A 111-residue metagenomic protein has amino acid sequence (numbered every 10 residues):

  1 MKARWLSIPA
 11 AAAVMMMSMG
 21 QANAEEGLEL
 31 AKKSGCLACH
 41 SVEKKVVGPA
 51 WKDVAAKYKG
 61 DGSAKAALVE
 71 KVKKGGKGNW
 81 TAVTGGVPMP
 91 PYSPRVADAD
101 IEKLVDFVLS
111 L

Functional and structural regions predicted by a protein language model:
M1-P9: Bacterial N-terminal signal peptides that target proteins for export
I8, M15-N23: C-terminal segment of classical bacterial N-terminal signal peptides
A22-A31: Cleaved targeting-peptide boundary
L28, G48, K65-K73, D98-V105 (+1 more regions): An amphipathic alpha-helix signature
A31-K33, A82: Short sequence/structural segments immediately N-terminal
K32, S41-K73: Gly/Gly-Pro-rich "capping" loops immediately C-terminal to redox-active cysteine motifs in periplasmic/lumenal
G35-V42, L104: The canonical Cys-X-X-Cys-His
V47-Y58, K74-D100: Axial heme c-ligation environment in periplasmic c-type cytochrome domains
